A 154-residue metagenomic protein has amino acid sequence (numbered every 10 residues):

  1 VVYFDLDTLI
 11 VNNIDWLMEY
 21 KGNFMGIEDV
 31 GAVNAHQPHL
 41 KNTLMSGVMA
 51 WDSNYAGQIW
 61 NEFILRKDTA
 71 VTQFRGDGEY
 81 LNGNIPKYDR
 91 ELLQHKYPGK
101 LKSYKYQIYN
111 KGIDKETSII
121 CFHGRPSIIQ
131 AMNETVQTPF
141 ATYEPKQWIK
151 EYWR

Functional and structural regions predicted by a protein language model:
V1-K41, A50-W51: GT-A fold catalytic core of metal-dependent nucleotide-sugar glycosyltransferases, centered on the diacidic
H39-N42, K111-I113: Sterically constrained small-residue positions within well-ordered secondary structures of folded domains
N42-T43, N133: Short glycine/proline-enriched turns and hinge-like loops at secondary-structure junctions
M45-G47: Glycine-rich phosphate-binding loop of ATP-grasp-fold ATP-dependent ligases
D52-R154: Catalytic core and acceptor-binding pocket of nucleotide-sugar-dependent glycosyltransferases
